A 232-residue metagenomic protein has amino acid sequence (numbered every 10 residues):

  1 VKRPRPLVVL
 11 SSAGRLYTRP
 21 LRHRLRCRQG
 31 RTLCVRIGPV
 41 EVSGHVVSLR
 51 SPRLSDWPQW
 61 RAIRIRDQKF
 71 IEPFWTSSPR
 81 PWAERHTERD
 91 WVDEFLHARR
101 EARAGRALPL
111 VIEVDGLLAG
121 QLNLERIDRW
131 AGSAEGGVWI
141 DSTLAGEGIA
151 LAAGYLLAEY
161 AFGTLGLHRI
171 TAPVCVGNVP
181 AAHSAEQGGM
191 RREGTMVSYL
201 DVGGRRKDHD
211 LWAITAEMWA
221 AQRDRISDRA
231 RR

Functional and structural regions predicted by a protein language model:
K2-T143, R205-R232: GNAT-family acyltransferases
L54, V176-N178: A short coil/beta-turn micro-motif at the C-terminal edge of the histidine kinase catalytic ATP-binding domain
W139-I140, G146-Y160, V179-Q187: Conserved acetyl-CoA-binding loop-helix of GNAT-fold acetyltransferases
D141, P173-C175: Residue-level recognition of the GNAT/N-acetyltransferase active site
G163-P173: Conserved GNAT acetyl-CoA-binding A-motif
T171-P173, R191-D208: Conserved catalytic-core motifs of GNAT/GCN5-like acyltransferases
